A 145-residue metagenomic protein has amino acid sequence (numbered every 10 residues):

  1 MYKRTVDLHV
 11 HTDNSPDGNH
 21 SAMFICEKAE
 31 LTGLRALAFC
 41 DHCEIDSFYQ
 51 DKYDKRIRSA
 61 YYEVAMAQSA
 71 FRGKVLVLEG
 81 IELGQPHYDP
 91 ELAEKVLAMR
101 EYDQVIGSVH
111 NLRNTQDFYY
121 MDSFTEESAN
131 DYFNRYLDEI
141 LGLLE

Functional and structural regions predicted by a protein language model:
M1-H87: An N-terminally biased module of ancient metal coordination in phosphate/nucleic-acid-related enzymes
D51-E145: Extended substrate/RNA-proximal surfaces in nucleic-acid metabolism proteins
